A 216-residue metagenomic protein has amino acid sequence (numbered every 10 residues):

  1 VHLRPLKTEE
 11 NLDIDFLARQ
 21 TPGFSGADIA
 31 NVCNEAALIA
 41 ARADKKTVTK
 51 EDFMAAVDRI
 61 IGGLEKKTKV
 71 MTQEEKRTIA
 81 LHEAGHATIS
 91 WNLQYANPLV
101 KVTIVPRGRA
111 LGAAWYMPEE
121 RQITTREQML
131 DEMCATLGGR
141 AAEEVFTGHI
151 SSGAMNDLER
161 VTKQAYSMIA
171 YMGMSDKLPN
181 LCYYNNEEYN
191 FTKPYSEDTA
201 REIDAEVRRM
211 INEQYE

Functional and structural regions predicted by a protein language model:
V1-M54, G63-L64, T136-E144, Y171-C182: Conserved C-terminal "switch" segment of AAA+ ATPases
E10, Q73, Q122-T125: Residue-level signature of the cytosolic catalytic core of signaling kinases
D28, G85-H86: Short hydrophobic/aromatic residue motifs in ordered secondary structure
T47, V70, G148-S152: Short, surface-exposed loop/turn segments at secondary-structure junctions
T68-T78: Short pre-active-site segment immediately N-terminal to the catalytic Zn-binding motif
T78-L81, A87-E216: Soluble catalytic regions of large protease machineries
